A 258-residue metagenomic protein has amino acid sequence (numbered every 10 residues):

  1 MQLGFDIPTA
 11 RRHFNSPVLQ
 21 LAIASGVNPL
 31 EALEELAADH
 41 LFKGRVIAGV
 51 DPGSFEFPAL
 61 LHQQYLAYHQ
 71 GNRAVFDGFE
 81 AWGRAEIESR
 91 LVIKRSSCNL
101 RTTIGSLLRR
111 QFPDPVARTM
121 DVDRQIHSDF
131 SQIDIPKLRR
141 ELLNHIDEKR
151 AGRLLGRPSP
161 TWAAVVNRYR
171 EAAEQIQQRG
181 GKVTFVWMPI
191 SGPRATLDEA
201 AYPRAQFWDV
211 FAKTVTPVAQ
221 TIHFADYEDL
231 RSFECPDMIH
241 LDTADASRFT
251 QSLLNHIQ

Functional and structural regions predicted by a protein language model:
M1, Q20-I23, L155-W162, T196-A200 (+1 more regions): Second-shell loop/turn segments in exported
M1-R84: Membrane-embedded segments
N15-P17, F42-R45, Q178-T184, T216-Q220: Loop/turn elements at helix/coil->beta-strand transitions in domains of secreted/extracellular proteins
L21-I23, G49-D51, M188-I190, F224-Y227: Active-site-proximal beta-strand/loop segments in catalytic clefts of secreted hydrolases
L33, W162-R170, A201-F211: Well-ordered, non-membrane alpha-helical segments in soluble/globular domains
Q64-R179: Secreted/periplasmic serine-hydrolase-like ester/acetyl group-modifying domain
A173-A200: Active-site segments of SGNH/GDSL-like serine hydrolases that catalyze O-acetyl group transfer/hydrolysis on lipids
A200-Q258: C-terminal regions of proteins
